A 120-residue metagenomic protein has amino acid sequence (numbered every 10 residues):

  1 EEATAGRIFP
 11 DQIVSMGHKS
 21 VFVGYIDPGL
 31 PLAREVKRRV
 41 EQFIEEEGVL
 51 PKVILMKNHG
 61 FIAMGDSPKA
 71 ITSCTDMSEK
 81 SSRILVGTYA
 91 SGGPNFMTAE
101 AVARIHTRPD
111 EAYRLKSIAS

Functional and structural regions predicted by a protein language model:
E1-S120: Glycine-rich flexible loops
